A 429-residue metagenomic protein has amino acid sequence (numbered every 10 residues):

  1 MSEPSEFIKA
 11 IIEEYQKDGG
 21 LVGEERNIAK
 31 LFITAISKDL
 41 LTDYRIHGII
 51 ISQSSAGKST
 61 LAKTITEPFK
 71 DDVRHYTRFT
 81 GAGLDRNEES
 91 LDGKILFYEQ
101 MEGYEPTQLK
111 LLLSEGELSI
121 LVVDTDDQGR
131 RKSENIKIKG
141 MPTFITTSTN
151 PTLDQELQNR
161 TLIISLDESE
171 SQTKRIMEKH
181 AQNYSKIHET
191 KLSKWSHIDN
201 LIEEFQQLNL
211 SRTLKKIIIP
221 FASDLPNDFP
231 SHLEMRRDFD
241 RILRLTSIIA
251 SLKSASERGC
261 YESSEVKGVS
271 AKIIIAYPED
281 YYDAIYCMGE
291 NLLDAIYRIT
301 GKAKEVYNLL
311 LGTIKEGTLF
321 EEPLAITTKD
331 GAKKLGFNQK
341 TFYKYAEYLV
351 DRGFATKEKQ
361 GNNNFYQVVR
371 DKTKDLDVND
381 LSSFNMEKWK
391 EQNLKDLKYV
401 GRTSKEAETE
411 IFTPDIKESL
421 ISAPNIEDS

Functional and structural regions predicted by a protein language model:
M1-N27: Charged, amphipathic alpha-helical linker segments immediately N-terminal to NTP-binding catalytic cores
E14, D18-L21, T34-K38, P68-D72 (+11 more regions): Conserved, well-folded catalytic cores of nucleic-acid-processing and energy-transducing macromolecular machines
G20, A29, T34-L192, E204-Q207: Conserved ASCE/P-loop NTPase catalytic core
G20-I28, D43, S54, M235-F239 (+3 more regions): Alpha-helix N-cap/helix-initiation sites
I65-E88, L293-G317: Long, charge-rich low-complexity segments
D124-Q128, E257-K267, E316-A325: Short helix/loop segment immediately N-terminal to the Walker
E134-P142, T147-E305: Phosphate-sensing "switch" segment of ASCE/P-loop ATPases
R298-S429: Terminal-proximal interaction/regulatory segments of ATP-powered molecular machines
